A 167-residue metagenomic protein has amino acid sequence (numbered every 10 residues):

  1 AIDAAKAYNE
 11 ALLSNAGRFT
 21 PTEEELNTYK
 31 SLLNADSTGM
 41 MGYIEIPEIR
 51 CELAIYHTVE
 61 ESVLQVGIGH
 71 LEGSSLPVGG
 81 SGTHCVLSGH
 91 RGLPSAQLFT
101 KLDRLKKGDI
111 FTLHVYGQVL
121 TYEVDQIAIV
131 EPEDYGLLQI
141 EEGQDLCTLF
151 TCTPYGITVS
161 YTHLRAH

Functional and structural regions predicted by a protein language model:
A1-M41: Extracytoplasmic entry segments of secretory-pathway proteins
E23-M40, V66-S74, S88-L102, D134-G136 (+1 more regions): N-terminal post-signal-peptidase region of extra-cytosolic proteins
A35-T38, P47, P77-G80, L105 (+2 more regions): Extracellular/periplasmic catalytic domains that process cell-envelope and extracellular macromolecules
R50, R91, A128-E131, T153-G156: A generic structural motif
C51-Y122: Mid-length scaffold segments of soluble, non-membrane domains
E123-Y135: Short, compositionally biased
T162-H167: Conserved small/polar residues in nucleotide/adenosyl-binding loops
